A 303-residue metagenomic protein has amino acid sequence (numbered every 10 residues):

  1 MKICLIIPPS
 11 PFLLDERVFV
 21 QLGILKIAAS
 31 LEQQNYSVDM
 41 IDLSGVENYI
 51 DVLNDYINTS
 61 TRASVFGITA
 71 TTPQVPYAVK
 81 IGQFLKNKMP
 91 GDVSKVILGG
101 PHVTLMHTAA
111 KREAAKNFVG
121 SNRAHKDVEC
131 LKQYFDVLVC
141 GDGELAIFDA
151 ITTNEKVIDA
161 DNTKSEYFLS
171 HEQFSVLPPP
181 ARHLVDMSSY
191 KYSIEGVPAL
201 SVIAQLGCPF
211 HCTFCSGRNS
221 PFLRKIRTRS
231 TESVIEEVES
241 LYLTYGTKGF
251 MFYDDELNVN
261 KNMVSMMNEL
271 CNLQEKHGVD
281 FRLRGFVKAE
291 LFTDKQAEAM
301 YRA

Functional and structural regions predicted by a protein language model:
K2, S30, Q34-H171: Glycine-rich beta-alpha loop elements in corrinoid/cobalamin-binding modules across cobalamin-dependent enzymes
K2-L14: Nucleotide-activated donor-dependent transferases that construct or modify glycoconjugates
I3, K95-V96, F250, L283: Hydrophobic/aromatic residues located in beta-strands of well-ordered beta-sheets within soluble catalytic
I7, D42-S44, N219: Residue-level recognition of beta-strand->loop/alpha-helix junctions
P9-F12, T72, H102, L206 (+2 more regions): Residue-level signal for short, function-critical loop segments
F12-I24: Glycine- and acidic-residue-enriched helix-capping/strand-helix junction motifs
R17, I50, A78-V79, E144 (+2 more regions): Conserved strand-to-helix beginnings and helix N-cap segments that scaffold or border functional pockets
S175-A303: Radical SAM [4Fe-4S] cluster-binding motif and immediate context
